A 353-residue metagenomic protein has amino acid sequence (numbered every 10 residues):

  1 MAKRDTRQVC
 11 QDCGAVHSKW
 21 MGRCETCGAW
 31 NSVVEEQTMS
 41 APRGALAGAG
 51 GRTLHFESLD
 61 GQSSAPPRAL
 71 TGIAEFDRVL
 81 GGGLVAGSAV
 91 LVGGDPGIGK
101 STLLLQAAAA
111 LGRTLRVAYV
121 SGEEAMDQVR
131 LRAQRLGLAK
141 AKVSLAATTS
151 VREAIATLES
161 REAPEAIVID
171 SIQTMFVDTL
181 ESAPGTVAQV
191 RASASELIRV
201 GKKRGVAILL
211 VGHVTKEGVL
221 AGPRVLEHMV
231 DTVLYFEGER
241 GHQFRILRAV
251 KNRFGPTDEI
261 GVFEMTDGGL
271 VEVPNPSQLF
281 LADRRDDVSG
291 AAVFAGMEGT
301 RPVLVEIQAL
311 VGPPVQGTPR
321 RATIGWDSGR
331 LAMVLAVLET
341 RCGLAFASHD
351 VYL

Functional and structural regions predicted by a protein language model:
A2-Q11, A15-V90, A110-Y119: Detector for small/aliphatic-rich hydrophobic stretches
T6-V9, E25-S32, Q37-Q62, E159-E162 (+2 more regions): Conserved P-loop NTPase
G22, V79, V129, D170 (+5 more regions): Residue-level signature of catalytic and energy-coupling elements of molecular machines, predominantly ATP/GTP-dependent
S32, P96-I98, E123-D127, R135-L138 (+9 more regions): Conserved nucleotide-binding/hydrolysis micro-motifs of P-loop NTPases
G87, D95-I98, L105-A107, L111-R199 (+2 more regions): Conserved inter-motif catalytic segment of the P-loop NTP-binding fold
A188-L209, H213, M229-R240, E339: Substrate-engagement module of ASCE P-loop NTPases
V219-M229: Short regulatory helix/loop adjacent to the ATP-binding pocket of P-loop NTPases
W326-Y352: Terminal-proximal interaction/regulatory segments of ATP-powered molecular machines
